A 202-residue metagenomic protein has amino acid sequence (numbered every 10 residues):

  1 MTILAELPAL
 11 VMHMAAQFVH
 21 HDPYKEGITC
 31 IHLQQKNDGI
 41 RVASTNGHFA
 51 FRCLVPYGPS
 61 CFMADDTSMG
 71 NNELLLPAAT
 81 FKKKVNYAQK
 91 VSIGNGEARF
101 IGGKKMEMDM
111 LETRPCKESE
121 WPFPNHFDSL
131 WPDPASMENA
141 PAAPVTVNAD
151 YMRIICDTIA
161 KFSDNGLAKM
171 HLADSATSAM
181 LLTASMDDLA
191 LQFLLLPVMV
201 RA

Functional and structural regions predicted by a protein language model:
M1-A202: DNA polymerase processivity clamps
